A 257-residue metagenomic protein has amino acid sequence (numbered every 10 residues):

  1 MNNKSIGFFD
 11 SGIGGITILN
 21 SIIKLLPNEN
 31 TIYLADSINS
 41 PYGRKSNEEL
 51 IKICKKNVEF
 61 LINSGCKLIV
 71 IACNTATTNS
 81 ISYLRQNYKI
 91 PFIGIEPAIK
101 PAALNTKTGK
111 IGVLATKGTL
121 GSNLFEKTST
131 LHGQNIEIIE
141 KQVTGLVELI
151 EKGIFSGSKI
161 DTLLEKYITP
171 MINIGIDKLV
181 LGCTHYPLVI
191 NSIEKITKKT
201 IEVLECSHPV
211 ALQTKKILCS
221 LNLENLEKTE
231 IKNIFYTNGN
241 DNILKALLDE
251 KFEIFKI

Functional and structural regions predicted by a protein language model:
M1-I257: Non-catalytic structural scaffold of enzyme domains
